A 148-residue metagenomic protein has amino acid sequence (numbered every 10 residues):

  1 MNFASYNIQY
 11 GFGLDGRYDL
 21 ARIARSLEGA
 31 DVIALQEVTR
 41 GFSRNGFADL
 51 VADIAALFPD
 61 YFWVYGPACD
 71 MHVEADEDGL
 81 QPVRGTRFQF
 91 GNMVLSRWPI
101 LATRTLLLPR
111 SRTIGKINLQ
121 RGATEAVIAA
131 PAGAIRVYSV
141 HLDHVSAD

Functional and structural regions predicted by a protein language model:
M1-A4, F88, N92, S96-A102 (+1 more regions): Beta-strand-turn-beta hairpins that frame and shape the catalytic cleft of phosphate-ester-processing enzymes
M1-L80, R84-Q89: N-terminal, active-site-proximal structural segment of metallo-dependent hydrolase catalytic domains
I8, V38, I100, L108 (+1 more regions): Hydrophobic pocket-lining residues within nucleotide cofactor-binding pockets
Y10, D70, L107-R110, H144: Residue-level detector of flexible, active-site-proximal loop/helix-junction positions within diverse enzyme catalytic
G66, T103-T105: Residue-level detector of high-confidence beta-strand sites
A75-E77, T105-S111: Short Pro/Gly-enriched beta-strand edge/turn motifs at strand-loop
T113-K116: Outer-membrane pore/translocation modules
S139-D148: Active-site-proximal segments of metal-dependent phosphoesterases and phosphodiesterases across multiple
